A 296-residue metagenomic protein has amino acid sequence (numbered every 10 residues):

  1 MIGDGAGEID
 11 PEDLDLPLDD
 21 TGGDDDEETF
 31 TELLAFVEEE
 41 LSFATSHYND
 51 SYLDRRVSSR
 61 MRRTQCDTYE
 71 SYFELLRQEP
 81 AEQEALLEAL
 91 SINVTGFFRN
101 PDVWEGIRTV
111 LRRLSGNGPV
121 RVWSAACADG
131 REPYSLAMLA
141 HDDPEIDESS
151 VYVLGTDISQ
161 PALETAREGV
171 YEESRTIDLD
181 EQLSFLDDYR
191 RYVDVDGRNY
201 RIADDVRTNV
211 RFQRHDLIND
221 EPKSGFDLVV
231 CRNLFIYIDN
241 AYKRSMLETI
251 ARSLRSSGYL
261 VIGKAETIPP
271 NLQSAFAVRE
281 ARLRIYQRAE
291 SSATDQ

Functional and structural regions predicted by a protein language model:
I2-W123: Conserved AdoMet
N117-A137, S150-L154: Conserved class I S-adenosyl-L-methionine
A126, N233-L234: Short catalytic micro-motifs in class I SAM-dependent methyltransferases
V151-F226, L234: Extended basic-aromatic, gly/pro-enriched interface segments that bind polyanionic ligands
V230: A conserved beta-strand element that flanks and buttresses the S-adenosyl-L-methionine
R244-S256: A short glycine-rich, Lys/Arg-flanked "PGG" loop and its adjoining helix->strand segment in the class I
S256-K264: Conserved beta-strand signature within the Rossmann-like core of class I S-adenosyl-L-methionine
P270-Q296: Core SAM-dependent methyltransferase catalytic element
